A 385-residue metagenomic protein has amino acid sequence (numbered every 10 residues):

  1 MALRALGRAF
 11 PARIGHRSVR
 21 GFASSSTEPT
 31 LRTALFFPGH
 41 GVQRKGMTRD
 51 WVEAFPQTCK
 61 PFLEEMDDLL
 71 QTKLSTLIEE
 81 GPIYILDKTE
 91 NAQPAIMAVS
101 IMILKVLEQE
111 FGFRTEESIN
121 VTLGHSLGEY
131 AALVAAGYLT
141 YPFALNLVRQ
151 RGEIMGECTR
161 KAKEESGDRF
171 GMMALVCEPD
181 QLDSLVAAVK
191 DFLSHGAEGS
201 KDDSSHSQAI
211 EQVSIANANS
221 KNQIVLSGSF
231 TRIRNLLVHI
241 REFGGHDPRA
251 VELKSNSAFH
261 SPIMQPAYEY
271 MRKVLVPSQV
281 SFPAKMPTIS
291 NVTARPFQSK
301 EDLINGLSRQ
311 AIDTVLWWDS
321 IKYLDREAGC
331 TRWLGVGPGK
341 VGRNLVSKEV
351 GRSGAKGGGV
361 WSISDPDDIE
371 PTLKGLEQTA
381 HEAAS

Functional and structural regions predicted by a protein language model:
M1, L175, P179, N217 (+1 more regions): Glycine/serine-rich loop-strand microenvironments at binding/catalytic pocket rims
M1-S18: N-terminal chloroplast transit peptides
R13-G21, A98-M102, Q310-W317: A short, flexible low-complexity segment enriched in Lys/Arg and Gly/Pro that occurs in N-terminal basic tails
R20-E198, R332-S385: FabD-like malonyl-/acyl-CoA
G41-V42, A136-Q310: Alpha/beta catalytic cores of group-transfer enzymes, especially the acyltransferase/condensing modules of polyketide
V106-E110, H239, Y323, E327: A generic secondary-structure signal
H246-V336, K340-S347, G351-E370, T379-S385: Acyltransferase
